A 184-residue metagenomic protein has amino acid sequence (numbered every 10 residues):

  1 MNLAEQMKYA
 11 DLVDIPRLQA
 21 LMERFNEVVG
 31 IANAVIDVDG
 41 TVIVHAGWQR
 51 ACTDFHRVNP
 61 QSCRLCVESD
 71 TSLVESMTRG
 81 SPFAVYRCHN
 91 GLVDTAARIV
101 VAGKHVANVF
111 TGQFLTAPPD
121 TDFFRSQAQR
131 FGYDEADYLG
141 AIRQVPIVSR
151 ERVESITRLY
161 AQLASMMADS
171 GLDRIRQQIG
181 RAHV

Functional and structural regions predicted by a protein language model:
N2-G91: Structured interaction and signal-relay segments at domain junctions
V42-A46, Q129-G140: Short, compositionally biased low-complexity segments
Q49, D70-T71, T121, E135-Y138: Alpha-helix initiation and N-capping motif
E68-Q129, E151-S155, L159, M166: Sensory/regulatory domains in signal-transduction proteins
Y133-I179: Signal-transmission coiled-coil "S-helix"-like helices that couple sensory/receiver modules to catalytic effector
A182-V184: Conserved small/polar residues in nucleotide/adenosyl-binding loops
